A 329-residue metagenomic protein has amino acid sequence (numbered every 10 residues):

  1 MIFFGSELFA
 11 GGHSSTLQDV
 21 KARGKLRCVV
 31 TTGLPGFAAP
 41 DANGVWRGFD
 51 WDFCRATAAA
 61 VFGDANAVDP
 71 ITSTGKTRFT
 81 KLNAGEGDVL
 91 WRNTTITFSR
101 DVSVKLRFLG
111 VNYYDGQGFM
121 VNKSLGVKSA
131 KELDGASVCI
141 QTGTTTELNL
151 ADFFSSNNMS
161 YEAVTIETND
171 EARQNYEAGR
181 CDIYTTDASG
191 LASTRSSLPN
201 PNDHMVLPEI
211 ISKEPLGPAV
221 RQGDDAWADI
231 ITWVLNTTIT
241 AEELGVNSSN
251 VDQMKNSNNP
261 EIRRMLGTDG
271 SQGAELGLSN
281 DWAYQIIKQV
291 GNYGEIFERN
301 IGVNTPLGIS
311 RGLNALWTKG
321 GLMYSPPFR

Functional and structural regions predicted by a protein language model:
F3, L8-F9: Cleavable N-terminal signal peptides
G11, D52-R55, A59-V61, K123-V127 (+6 more regions): Extended ligand-binding regions for polar small-molecule ligands
H13-S14, V68-T80, L125, A163-A178: Short helix-initiation/N-cap motifs at beta->coil->alpha
H13-W91, D269, L276-D281, I286-Q289 (+3 more regions): Extracytoplasmic small-molecule ligand-binding "clamshell" domains of the periplasmic binding protein/Venus flytrap
K21-K25, A58-N66, N83-G87, S124 (+5 more regions): Sec-exported extracytoplasmic/periplasmic mature domains
K25-G36, G44-F62, T95-I96, D115-E171: Bilobed "Venus flytrap"/periplasmic-binding protein-like clamshell domains and structurally analogous long
R55, A59, G63-E132, A188-S212 (+2 more regions): Acidic, polar ligand-binding/catalytic clefts
R299-R329: Conserved C-terminal helix/tail region of periplasmic/extracytoplasmic solute-binding proteins
